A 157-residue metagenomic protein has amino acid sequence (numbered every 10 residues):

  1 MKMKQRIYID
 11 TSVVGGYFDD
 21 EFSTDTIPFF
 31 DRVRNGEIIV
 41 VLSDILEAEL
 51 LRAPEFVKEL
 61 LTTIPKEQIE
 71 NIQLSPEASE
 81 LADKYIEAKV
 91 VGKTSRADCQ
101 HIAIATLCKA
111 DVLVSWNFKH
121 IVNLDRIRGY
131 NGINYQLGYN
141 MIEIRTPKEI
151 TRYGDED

Functional and structural regions predicted by a protein language model:
M1-L42, E49-T63, E87-K93, I127-Y130 (+1 more regions): Short, well-structured N-terminal submotif of metal-dependent ribonuclease cores
Y8-I9, V41-S43, L113-S115, T146: A structural signal for short, well-ordered beta-strand segments and their strand-loop junctions that often border
G36, K66-I69, L137-I142: A short helix-to-beta-strand connector/capping loop
V40, N71-I72, I144: Generic structural signal for residues in well-ordered beta-strands
E70-G129, T151: Active-site neighborhoods of divalent-metal-dependent phosphate/nucleic-acid chemistry enzymes
R126-E143: C-terminal end-helix/capping segment
G138-D157: Short, C-terminally biased terminal segments at protein or domain edges
